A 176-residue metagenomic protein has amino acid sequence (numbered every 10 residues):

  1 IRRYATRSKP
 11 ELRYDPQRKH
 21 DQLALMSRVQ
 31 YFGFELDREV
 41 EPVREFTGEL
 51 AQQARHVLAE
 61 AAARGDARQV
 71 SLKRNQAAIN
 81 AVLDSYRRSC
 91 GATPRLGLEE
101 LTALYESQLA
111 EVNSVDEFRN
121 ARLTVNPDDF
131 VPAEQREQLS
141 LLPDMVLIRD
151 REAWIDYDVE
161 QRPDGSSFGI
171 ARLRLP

Functional and structural regions predicted by a protein language model:
I1-P143, P176: Acidic, serine/threonine- and proline-rich low-complexity intrinsically disordered segments
A5-S8, V159-P176: Short, surface-exposed, low-complexity cationic segments
P143-D144, D158: A generic structured-segment signal
A153-W154: Short, isolated positions in well-ordered beta-strands
